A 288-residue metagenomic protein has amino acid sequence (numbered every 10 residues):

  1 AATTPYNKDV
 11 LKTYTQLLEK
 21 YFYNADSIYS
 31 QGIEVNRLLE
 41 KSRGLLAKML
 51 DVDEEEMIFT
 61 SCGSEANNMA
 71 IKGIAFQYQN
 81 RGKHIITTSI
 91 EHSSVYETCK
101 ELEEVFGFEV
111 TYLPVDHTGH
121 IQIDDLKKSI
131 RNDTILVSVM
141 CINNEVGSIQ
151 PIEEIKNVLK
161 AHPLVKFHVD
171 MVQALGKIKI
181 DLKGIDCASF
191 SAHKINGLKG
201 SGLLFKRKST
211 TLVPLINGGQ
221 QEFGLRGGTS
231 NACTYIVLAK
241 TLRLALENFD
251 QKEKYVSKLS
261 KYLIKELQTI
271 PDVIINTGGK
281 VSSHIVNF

Functional and structural regions predicted by a protein language model:
A1-F288: Pyridoxal 5′-phosphate
